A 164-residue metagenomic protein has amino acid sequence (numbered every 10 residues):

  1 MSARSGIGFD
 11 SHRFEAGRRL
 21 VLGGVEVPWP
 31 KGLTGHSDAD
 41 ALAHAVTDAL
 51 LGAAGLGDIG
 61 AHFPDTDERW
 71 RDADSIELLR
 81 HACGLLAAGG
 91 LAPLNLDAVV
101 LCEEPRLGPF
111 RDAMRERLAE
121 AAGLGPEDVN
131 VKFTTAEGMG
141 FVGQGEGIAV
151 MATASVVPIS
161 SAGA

Functional and structural regions predicted by a protein language model:
M1-R4, I159-A164: Short, low-complexity, intrinsically disordered N-terminal peptides in bacterial proteins
S2-A113, R117, A121-A122: RNase III-family endoribonuclease catalytic core
G6-G8, E137-G140: Glycine-rich, charged/polar anion/phosphate-binding loops that engage phosphate groups from diverse ligands
G108-P109, G138-V142: Short active-site-adjacent structural elements
G125-D128: Short acidic capping loops at alpha-helix termini that bridge into adjacent secondary structure
V131-T135: Pyridoxal 5′-phosphate
V142-S161: C-terminal edge-of-domain segments
